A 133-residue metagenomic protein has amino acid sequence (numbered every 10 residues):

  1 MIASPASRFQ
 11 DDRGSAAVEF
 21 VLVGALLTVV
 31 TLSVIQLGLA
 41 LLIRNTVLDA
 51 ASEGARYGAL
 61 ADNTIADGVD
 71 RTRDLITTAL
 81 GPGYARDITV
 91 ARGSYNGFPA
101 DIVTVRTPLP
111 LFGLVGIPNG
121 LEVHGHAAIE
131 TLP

Functional and structural regions predicted by a protein language model:
M1-V69: Alpha-helical assembly-interface signal, strongest on the long, hydrophobic N-terminal helix that forms
I2-S4, A66-P133: Short, conserved structural patches
